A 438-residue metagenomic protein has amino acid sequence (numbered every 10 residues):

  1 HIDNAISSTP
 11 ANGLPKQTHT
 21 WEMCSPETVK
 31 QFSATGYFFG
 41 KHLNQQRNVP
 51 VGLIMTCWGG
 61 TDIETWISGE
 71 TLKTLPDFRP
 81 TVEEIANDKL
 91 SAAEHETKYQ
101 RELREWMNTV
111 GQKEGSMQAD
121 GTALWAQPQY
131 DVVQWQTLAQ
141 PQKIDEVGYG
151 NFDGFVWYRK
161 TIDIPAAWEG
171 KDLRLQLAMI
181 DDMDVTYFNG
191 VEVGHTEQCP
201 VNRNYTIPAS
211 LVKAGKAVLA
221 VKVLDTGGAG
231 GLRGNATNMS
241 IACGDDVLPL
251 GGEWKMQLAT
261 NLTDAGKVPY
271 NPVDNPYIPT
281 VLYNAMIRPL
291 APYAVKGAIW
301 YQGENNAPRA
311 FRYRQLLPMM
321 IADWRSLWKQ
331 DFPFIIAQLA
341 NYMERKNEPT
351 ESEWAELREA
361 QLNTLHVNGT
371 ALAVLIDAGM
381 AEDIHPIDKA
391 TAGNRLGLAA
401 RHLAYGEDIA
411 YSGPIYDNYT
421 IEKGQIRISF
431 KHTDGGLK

Functional and structural regions predicted by a protein language model:
H1-M23, I54-I144, K216-N284, Y293: An acidic-aromatic loop/edge-strand motif
M23-A34, P272-Y277, Y301-R314, A340 (+1 more regions): The substrate-binding groove and active-site-proximal loops of carbohydrate-active enzymes, especially glycoside
Q46-G52, G215-V218, Y293-G297, K329-I335 (+1 more regions): Loop/turn elements at helix/coil->beta-strand transitions in domains of secreted/extracellular proteins
V82-E83, E94-Q140, L357-K438: Catalytic cores of secreted or luminal carbohydrate-active enzymes
W135, I162, A167-G190, L219-V221: Aromatic-lined ligand-binding clefts that engage carbohydrates, nucleic acids, or primary amines
F152-P165, R203-Y205, N284: Short beta-strands within extracellular/lumenal beta-sheet-rich domains
M179, Y187-N238: Beta-strand-rich ligand-recognition modules
N202-R203, P276-P289, Q315-D323, S352-L362: Alpha-helical scaffolding within the catalytic cores of extracellular/periplasmic polymer-degrading hydrolases
